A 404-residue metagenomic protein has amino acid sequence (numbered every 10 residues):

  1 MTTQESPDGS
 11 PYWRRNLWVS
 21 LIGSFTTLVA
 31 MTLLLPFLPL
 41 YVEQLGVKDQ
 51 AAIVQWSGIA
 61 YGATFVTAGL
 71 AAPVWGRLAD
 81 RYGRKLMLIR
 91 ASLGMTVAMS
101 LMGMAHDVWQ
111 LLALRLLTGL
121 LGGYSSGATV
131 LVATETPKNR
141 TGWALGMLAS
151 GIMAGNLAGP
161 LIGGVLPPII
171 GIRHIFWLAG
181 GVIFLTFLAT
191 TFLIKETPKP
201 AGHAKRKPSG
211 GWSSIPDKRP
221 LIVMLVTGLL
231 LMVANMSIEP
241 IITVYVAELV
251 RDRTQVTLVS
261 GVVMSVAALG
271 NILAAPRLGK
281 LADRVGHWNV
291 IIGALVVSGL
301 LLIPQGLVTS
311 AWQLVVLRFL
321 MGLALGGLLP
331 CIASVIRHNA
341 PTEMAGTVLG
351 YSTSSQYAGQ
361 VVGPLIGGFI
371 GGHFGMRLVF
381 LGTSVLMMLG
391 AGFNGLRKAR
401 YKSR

Functional and structural regions predicted by a protein language model:
T2-R14, K195-L225: Juxtamembrane intracellular "pre-TM" segments in multi-pass secondary transporters
F37-V54, I241-L258: Short amphipathic helix-loop junctions that connect adjacent transmembrane helices in Major Facilitator Superfamily/SLC
F65-P73, G123, N156-L157, A268-P276 (+1 more regions): Residue-level signature of mid-helix packing/kink "hotspots" within the transmembrane helices of 12-pass Major
G69-H106, A282-W288: Conserved MFS/SLC helix-loop-helix module at the cytosolic interface between two early adjacent transmembrane helices
L86-L101, G180, N289-P304, S384: Structural signature of the two symmetry-related core transmembrane helices
A98, W109-L117, L301, W312-L320: Paired small-residue
L114-M153, S334-V335: Cytoplasmic helix-loop-helix junction between adjacent transmembrane helices in 12-TM secondary transporters
H174-F192, L378-L396: Symmetry-related core transmembrane helices of the 12-TM Major Facilitator Superfamily/SLC fold
